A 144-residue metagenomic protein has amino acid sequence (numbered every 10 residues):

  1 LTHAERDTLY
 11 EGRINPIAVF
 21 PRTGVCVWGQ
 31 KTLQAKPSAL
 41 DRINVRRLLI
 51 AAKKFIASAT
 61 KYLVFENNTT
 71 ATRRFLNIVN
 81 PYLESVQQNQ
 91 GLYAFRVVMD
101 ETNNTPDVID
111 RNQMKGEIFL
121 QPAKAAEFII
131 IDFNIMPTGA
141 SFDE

Functional and structural regions predicted by a protein language model:
L1-E144: Structured, hydrophobic secondary-structure cores that serve as assembly/anchoring elements
